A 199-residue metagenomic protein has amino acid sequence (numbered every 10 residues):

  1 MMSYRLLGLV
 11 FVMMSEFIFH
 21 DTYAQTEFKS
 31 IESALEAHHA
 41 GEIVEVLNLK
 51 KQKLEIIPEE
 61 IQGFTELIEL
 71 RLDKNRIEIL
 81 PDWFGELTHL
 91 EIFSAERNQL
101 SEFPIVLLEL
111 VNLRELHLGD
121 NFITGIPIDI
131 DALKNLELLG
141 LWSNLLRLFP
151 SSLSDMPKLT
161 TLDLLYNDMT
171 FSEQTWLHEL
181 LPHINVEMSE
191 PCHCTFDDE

Functional and structural regions predicted by a protein language model:
M1-G8: Bacterial N-terminal signal peptides that target proteins for export
G8-I18: Bacterial N-terminal signal peptides
L35, I57-E60, L80-W83, F103-V106 (+3 more regions): The feature encodes a structural signal of leucine-rich repeats
H38-I79: LRR N-terminal entry segment and analogous cap-like coil->beta motifs
G41-E42, Q62-E66, G85-L90, L108-L113 (+3 more regions): Leucine-rich repeat
E45-L49, L70-L72, L90-A95, L113-L118 (+3 more regions): Conserved hydrophobic beta-strand positions in leucine-rich repeat
R147-E199: Leucine-rich solenoid repeat scaffolds
